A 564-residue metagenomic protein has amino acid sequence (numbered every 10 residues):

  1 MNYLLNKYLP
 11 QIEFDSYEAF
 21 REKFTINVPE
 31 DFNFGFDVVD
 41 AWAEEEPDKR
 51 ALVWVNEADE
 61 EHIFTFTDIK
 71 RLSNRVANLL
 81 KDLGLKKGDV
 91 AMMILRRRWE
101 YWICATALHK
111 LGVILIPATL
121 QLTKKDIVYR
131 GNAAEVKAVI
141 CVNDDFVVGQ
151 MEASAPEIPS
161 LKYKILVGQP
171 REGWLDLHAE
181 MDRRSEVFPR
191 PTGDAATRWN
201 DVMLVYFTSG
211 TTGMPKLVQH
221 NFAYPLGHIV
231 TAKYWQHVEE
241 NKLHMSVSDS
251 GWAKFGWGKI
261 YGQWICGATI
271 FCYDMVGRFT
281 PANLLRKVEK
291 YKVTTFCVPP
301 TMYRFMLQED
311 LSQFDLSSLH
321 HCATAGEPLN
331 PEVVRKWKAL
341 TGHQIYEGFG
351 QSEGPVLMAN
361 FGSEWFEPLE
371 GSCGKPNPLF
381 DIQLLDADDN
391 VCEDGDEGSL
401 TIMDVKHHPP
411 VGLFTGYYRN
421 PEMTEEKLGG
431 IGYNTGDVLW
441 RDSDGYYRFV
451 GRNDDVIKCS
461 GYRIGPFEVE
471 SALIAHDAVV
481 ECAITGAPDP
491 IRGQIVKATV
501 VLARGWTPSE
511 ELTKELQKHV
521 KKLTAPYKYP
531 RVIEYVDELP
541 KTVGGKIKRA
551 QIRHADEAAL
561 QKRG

Functional and structural regions predicted by a protein language model:
Y3-L4, D82, T106, K110-D182 (+1 more regions): Structural core segment of the AMP-binding/adenylate-forming
P47-R50, I165-G173, D182-F207, M214 (+1 more regions): Conserved pre-ATP/AMP-binding loop-to-beta segment of ANL
D48, L52-T106, T123-V128, H178-D182 (+1 more regions): Conserved AMP-binding/adenylate-forming core of the ANL superfamily
H62-T67, A196, M203-G227: Conserved AMP-binding A3 loop
L122, V128-R130, V139-D144, E289 (+8 more regions): AMP-binding/adenylate-forming catalytic core of the ANL superfamily
A179-M181, Y261, I265, V293-C297 (+2 more regions): Gly/Ser/Thr-rich phosphate-binding loop
L226-S246, S250-T294, E309: Conserved AMP-binding/adenylation subdomain of ANL enzymes
L379, N390-K427, I464: Conserved ATP/PPi-binding loop(s) of AMP-dependent carboxylate-activating enzymes
